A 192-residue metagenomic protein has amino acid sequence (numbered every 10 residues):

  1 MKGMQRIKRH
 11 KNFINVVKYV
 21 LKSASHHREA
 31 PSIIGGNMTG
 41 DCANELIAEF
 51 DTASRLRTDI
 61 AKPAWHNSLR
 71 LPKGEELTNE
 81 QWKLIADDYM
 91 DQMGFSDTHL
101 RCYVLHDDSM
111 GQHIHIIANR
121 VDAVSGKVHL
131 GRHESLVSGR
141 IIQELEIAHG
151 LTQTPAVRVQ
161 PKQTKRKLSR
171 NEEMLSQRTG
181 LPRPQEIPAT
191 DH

Functional and structural regions predicted by a protein language model:
M1-H192: N-terminal nicking endonuclease/strand-transfer module with a His-rich metal-binding environment and a catalytic Tyr
